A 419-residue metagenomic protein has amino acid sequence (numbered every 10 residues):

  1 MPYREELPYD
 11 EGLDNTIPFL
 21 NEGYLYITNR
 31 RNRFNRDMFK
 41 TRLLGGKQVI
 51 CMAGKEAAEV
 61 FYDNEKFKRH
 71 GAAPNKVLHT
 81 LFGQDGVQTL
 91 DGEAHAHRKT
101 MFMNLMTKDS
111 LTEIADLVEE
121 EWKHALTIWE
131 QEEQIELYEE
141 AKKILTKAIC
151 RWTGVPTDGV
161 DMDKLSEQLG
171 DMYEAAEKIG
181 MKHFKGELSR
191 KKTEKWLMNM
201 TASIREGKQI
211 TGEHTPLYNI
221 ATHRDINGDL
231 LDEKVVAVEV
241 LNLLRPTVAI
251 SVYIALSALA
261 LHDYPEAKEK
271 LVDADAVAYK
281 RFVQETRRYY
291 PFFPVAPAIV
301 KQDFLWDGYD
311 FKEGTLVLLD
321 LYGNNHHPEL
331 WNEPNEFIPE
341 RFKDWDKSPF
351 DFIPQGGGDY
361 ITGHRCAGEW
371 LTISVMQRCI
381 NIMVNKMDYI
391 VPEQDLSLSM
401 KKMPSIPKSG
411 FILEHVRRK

Functional and structural regions predicted by a protein language model:
M1-L78: N-terminal membrane-proximal hinge/A-helix region immediately C-terminal to the signal-anchor transmembrane segment
P2-T28, N75-A202, K419: Cytochrome P450 catalytic-domain helical core, especially the substrate-recognition surface and oxygen-activation
I17-N35, D273-Y309: Conserved cytochrome P450 K-helix E-x-x-R motif and the immediately C-terminal K′/meander segment
R190-V252: Conserved cytochrome P450 catalytic core segment spanning the I/J/K helices
A237-V240, V248-V272, G368-M387: Cytochrome P450 catalytic-core helices
P265-D273, Y289-G308, M387-S405: Cytochrome P450 fold signature focused on the C-terminal beta-domain
D320-D346: Conserved cytochrome P450 K-helix/beta-meander segment immediately N-terminal to the heme-binding cysteine loop
D344-K408: Cytochrome P450 heme-thiolate "Cys pocket" and heme-binding signature region
